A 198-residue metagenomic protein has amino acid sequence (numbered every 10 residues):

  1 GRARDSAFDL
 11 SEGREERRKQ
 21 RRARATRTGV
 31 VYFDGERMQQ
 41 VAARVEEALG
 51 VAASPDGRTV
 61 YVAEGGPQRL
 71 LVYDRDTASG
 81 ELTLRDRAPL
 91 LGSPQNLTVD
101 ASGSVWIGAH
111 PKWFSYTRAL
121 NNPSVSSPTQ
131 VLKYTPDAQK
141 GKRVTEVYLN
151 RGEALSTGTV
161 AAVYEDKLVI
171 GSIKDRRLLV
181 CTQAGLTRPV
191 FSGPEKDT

Functional and structural regions predicted by a protein language model:
G1-A25, I107-S127, V180: Short, conserved, GDST-rich strand-edge loop motifs in beta-rich repeat architectures
G1-D5, R24-V30, Q40-T59, A88-I107 (+2 more regions): Beta-rich, blade/repeat-based domains predominating in secreted/periplasmic proteins but also intracellular
D5-D9, G66, D76, P111 (+2 more regions): Residue-level signature of beta-propeller blades and closely related beta-rich strand-turn architectures in secreted
Q20-G35, V125-A138, P189: Beta-propeller blade signature
R27, G57, G66-P67, S102 (+2 more regions): Surface-exposed loop/turn positions within WD40 beta-propeller blades
R27-G50, L71-L90, T135-E153: Blade-edge beta-strand/turn elements of extracellular beta-propeller and related beta-sheet repeat scaffolds
T28-V30, Q68-L70, F114-S115, V131 (+1 more regions): Structural signal for beta-propeller blades
T157-T198: Blade-level signature of beta-propeller repeat domains, shared across WD40, Kelch, NHL, RCC1 and BNR/Asp-box propellers
